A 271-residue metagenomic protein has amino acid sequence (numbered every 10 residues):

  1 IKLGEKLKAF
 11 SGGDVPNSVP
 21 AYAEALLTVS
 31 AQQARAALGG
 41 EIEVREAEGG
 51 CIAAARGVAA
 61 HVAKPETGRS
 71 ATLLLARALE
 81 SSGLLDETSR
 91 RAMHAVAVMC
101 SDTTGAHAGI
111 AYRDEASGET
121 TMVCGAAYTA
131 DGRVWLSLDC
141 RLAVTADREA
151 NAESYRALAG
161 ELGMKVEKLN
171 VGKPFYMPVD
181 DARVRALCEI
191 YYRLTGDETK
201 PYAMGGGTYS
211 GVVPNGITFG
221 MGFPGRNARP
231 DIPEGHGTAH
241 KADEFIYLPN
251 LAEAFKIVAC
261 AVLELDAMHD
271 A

Functional and structural regions predicted by a protein language model:
I1, T67, A71-L74, R183 (+4 more regions): Catalytic-loop motifs flanking and including active-site residues across diverse enzymes
I1-A143: Midchain, well-structured core segments that form catalytic/ion-binding scaffolds
L3, Q33-E41, R77-L85, S154-G163 (+4 more regions): Generic non-transmembrane alpha-helical segments
L7, V166, G216-T218: Conserved beta-strand scaffold positions in the cores of enzyme catalytic domains, especially in NTP/NDP-utilizing
A53-H61, W135, V166-N170, E234-A242: A short small-residue
T129-G206: Substrate-recognition/cap regions that form aromatic- and gly/pro-loop-enriched pockets for small-molecule ligands
A130, C188-Y191, D197-D266: Zn-dependent metallopeptidase/amidohydrolase metal-coordination segment
A267-A271: C-terminal/domain-terminus segments
